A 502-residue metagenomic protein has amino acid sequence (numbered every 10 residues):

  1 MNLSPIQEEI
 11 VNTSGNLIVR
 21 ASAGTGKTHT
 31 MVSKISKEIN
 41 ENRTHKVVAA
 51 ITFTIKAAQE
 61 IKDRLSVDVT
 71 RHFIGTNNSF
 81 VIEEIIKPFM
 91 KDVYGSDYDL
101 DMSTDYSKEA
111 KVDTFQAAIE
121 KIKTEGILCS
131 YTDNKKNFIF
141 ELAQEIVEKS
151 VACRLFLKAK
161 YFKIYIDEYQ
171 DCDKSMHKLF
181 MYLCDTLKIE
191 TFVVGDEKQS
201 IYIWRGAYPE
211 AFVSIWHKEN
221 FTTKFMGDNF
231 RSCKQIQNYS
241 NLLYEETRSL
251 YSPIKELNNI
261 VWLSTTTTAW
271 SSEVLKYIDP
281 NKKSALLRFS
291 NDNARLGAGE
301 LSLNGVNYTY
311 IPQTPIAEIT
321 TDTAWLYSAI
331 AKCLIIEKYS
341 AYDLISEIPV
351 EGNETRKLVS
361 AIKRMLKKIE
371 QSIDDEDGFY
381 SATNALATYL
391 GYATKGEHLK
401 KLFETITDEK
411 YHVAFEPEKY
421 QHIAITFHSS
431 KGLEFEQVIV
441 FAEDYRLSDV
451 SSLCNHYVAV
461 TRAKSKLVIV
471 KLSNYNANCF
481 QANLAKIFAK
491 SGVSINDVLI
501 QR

Functional and structural regions predicted by a protein language model:
M1-R502: The feature marks helicase ATPase cores and/or their adjacent C-terminal helical subdomains in SF1/SF2/AAA+ helicases
